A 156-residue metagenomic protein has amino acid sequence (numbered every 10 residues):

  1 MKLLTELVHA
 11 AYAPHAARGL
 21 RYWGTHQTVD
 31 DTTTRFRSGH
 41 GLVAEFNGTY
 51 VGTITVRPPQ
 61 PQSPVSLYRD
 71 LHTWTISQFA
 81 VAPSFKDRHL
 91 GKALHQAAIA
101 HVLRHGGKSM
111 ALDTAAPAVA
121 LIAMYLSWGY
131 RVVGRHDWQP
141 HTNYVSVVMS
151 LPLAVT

Functional and structural regions predicted by a protein language model:
T5, H9-T34: Conserved GNAT-fold acetyl-CoA-binding loop/helix
D31-V43, T75: A short helix-loop-beta-strand connector motif used in the catalytic cores of GNAT acetyltransferases and, in some
V43, T49-Q60, T75, A80: Conserved beta-strand in the GNAT
P59-L67, V133-R135: A short, acidic/glycine-rich surface segment
V65-P83, D113: Conserved acetyl-CoA binding element of GNAT-fold acetyltransferases
D70-T73, K108-A111, A115-I122, L126-W128 (+1 more regions): C-terminal "cap" of GNAT-fold acetyltransferases
A82, A93-S109: Conserved acyl-CoA
H89: Conserved G/P- and acidic residue-centered "switch" motifs that form tight phosphate/ATP-binding loops in soluble
